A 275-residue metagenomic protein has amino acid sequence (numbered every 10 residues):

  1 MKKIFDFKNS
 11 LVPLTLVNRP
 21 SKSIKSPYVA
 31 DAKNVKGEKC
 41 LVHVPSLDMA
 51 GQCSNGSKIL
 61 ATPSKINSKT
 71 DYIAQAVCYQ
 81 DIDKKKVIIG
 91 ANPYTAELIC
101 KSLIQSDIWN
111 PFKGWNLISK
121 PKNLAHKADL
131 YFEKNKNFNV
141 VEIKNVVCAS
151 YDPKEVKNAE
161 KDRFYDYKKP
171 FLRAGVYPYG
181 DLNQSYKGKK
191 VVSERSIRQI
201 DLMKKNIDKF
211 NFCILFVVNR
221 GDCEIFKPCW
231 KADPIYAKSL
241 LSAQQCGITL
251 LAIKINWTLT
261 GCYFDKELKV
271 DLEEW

Functional and structural regions predicted by a protein language model:
M1-I99: Nuclease-adjacent, charged terminal/linker segments that flank catalytic cores
F5-F7, V12-N18, F164-W275: Non-catalytic C-terminal interaction segments of nucleic acid-processing enzymes
V35-K36, K122-L124, E133-N137: Short strand-coil-strand connectors
P63, I108-N110, N135-N137, K205-N211: Secondary-structure boundary elements
A96, C100, S196-Q199: Amphipathic alpha-helical interface surfaces
L103-A125, D129: A short acidic/basic microdomain associated with nuclease active sites
N123-A125, N145-C148, N219-D222: Short acidic/polar capping segments at secondary-structure boundaries
A128-S185, K189, M203: Conserved catalytic cores of phosphodiester-cleaving nucleases, focusing on short active-site segments
